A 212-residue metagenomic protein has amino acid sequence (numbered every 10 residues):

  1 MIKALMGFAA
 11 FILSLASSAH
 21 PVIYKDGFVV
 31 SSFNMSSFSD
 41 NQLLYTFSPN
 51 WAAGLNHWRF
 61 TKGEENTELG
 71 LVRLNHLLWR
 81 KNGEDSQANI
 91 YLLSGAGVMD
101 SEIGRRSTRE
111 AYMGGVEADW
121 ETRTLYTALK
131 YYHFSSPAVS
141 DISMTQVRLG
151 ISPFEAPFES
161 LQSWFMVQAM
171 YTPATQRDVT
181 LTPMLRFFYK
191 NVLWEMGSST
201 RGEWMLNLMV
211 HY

Functional and structural regions predicted by a protein language model:
M1-I23: Cleavable N-terminal export/targeting peptides
L15-A16, S94, N207-L208: Alpha-helix boundary/interfacial micro-motifs
S18-T182, V192, S199-T200: Outer-membrane pore/translocation modules
T180-Y212: Long hydrophobic alpha-helical segments typical of transmembrane helices together with their membrane-interfacial
